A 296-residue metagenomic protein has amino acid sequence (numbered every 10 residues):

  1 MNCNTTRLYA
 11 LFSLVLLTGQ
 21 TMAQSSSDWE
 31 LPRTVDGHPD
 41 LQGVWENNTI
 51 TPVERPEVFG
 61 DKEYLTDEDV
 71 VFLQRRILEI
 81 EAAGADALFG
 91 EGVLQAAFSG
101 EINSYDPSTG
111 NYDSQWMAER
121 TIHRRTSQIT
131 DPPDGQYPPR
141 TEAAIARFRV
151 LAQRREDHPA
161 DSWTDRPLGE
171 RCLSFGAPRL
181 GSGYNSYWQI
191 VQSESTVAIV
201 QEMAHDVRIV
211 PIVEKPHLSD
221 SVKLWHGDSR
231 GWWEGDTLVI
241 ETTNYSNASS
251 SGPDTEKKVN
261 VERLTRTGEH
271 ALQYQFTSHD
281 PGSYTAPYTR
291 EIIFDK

Functional and structural regions predicted by a protein language model:
M1-A10: Bacterial N-terminal signal peptides that target proteins for export
N2, A23-K296: PEST-like low-complexity, intrinsically disordered acidic/proline/serine-rich tracts that flank trafficking/processing
Y9-G19: Bacterial N-terminal signal peptides
